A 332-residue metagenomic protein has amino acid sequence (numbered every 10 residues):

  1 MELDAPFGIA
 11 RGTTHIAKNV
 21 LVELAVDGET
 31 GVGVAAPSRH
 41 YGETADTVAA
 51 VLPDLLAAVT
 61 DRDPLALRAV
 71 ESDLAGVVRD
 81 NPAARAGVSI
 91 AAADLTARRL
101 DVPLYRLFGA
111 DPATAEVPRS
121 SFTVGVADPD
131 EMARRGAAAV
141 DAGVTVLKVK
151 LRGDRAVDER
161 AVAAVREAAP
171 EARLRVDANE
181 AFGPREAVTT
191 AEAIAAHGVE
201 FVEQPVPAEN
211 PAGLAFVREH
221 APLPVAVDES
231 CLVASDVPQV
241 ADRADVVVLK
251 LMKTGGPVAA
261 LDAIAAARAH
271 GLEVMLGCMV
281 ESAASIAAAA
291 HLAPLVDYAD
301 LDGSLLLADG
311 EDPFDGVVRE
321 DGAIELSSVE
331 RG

Functional and structural regions predicted by a protein language model:
M1, I9-H15, R68-R79, A97-V117 (+1 more regions): N-terminal amphipathic alpha-helix/helix-capping segment at the start of soluble metabolic enzymes
M1-D27, V34-R39, D312: Structured beta-strand/loop patches that form or line metal/cofactor-binding pockets in enzymes
M1-E2, G12, N19, M279-G332: Flexible C-terminal active-site loop/helix
G12, A25, T30-R99: Metal- or metallocofactor-binding catalytic centers and their adjacent structured scaffolds across diverse enzyme
V22, G28, V88, D101 (+7 more regions): Conserved, mostly hydrophobic/aromatic
G31-G33, P118-V124, T145-V149, L174-A178 (+5 more regions): Hydrophobic faces of well-ordered beta-strands that scaffold small-molecule active sites in alpha/beta enzyme cores
R106-A221: Metal-dependent enolase-superfamily TIM-barrel catalytic cores that perform enediolate-based chemistry
E209-D302: Catalytic alpha/beta core domains of metabolic enzymes, predominantly
